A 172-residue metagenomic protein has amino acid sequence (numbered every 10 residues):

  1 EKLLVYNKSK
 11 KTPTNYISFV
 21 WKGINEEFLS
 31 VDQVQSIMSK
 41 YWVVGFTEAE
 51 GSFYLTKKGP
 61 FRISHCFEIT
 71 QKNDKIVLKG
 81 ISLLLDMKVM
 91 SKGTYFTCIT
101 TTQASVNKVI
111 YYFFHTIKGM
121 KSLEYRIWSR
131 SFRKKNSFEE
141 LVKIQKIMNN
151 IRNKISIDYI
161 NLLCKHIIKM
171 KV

Functional and structural regions predicted by a protein language model:
E1-V172: Internal intein/HINT superfamily modules and their associated LAGLIDADG
